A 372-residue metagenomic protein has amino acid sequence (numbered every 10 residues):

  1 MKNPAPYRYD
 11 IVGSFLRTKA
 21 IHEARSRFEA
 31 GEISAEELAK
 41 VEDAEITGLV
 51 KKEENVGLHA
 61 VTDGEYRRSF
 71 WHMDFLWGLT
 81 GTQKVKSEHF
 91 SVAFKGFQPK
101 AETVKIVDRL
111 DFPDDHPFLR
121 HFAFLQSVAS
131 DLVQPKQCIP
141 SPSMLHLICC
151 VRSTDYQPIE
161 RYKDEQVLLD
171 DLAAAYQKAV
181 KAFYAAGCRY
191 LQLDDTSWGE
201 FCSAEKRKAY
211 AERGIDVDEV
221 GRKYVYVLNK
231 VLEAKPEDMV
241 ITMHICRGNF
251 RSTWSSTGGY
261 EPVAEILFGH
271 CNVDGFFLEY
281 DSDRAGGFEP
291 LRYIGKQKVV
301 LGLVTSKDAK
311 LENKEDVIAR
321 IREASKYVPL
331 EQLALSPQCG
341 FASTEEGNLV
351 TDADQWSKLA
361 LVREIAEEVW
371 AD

Functional and structural regions predicted by a protein language model:
M1-D372: Domain-level signal for soluble alpha/beta catalytic cores
